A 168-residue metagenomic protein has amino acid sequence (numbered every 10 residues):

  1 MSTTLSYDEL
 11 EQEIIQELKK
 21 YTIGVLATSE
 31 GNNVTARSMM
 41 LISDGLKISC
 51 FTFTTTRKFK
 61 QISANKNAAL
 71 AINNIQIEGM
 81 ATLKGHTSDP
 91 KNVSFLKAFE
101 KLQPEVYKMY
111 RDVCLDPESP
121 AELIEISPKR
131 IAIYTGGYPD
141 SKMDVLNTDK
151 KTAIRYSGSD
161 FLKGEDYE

Functional and structural regions predicted by a protein language model:
M1-S2, L46: Short, contiguous strand/loop micro-motifs
S2-I23: Short, basic/aromatic recognition patches
S2-L5, Q76-E168: Charged, gly/pro-rich active-site loop segments
I14, S38, C114: Short, flexible, glycine/charge-rich loop motifs used to bind or transfer phosphoryl groups or to couple energy/partner
K19-V25, P104-M109: Short Pro/Gly-enriched beta-strand edge/turn motifs at strand-loop
Y21-T55, F59-I62, A68-I72, M80-T82: Short beta-strand segments
